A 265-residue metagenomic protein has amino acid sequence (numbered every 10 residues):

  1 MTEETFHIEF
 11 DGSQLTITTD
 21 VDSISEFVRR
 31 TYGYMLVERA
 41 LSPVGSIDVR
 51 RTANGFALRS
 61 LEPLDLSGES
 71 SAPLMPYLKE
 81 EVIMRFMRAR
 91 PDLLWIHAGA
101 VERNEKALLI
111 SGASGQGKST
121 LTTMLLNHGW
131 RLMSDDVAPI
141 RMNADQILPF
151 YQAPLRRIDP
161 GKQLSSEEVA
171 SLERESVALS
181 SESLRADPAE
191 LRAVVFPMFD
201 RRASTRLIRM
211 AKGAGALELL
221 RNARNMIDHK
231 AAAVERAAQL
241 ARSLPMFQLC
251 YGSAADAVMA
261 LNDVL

Functional and structural regions predicted by a protein language model:
M1-E4, R51-N54, W95-H97: A short, compositionally biased
T2-R30, S42-V44, G99, R103-G112 (+1 more regions): Glycine-rich, often acidic-flanked micro-motifs that create phosphate/phosphodiester-binding or positioning elements
M35, R39, N54, L164: Acidic-aromatic/histidine active-site loop/patch
L41-R85, D263-L265: Charged, amphipathic alpha-helical linker segments immediately N-terminal to NTP-binding catalytic cores
F86-A89, S180-E182: Short, P/G- and charge-enriched loop/turn segments at secondary-structure junctions
A89-R103: Pre-Walker A adenine-sensing motif
K118: Conserved lysine of the Walker
L121-T122: Post-Walker A alpha-helix
